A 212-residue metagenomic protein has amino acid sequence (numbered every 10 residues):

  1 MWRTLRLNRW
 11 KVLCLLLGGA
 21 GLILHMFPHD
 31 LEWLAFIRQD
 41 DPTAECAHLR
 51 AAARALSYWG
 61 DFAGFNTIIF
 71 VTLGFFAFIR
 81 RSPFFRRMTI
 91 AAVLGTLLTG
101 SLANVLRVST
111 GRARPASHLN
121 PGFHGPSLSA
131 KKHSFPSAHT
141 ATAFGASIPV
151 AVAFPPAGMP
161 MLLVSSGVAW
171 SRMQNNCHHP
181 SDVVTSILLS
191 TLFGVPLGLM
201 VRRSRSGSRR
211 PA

Functional and structural regions predicted by a protein language model:
M1-V71, R107-S129: N-terminal transmembrane-helix/juxtamembrane module of multi-pass inner/ER membrane proteins
W2, L119-A212: Membrane-embedded catalytic cores of phosphoryl/pyrophosphoryl-handling enzymes
V12-L13, G74-N104: Interfacial segments of alpha-helical transmembrane regions
A20-M26, T99-S101, S165-N176: Aromatic-anchored segments of alpha-helical transmembrane domains
D30, T72, L102, L106 (+1 more regions): Alpha-helical membrane-inserting segments
H48, R81-R87, F154-M159: Membrane-helix interface segments
F78-F85, V108-A116, C177-S181, R202-G207: Transmembrane helix-loop junctions in multipass membrane proteins, especially transporters and channels
I90-P115, S181-T191: Hydrophobic alpha-helical transmembrane segments of integral membrane proteins
